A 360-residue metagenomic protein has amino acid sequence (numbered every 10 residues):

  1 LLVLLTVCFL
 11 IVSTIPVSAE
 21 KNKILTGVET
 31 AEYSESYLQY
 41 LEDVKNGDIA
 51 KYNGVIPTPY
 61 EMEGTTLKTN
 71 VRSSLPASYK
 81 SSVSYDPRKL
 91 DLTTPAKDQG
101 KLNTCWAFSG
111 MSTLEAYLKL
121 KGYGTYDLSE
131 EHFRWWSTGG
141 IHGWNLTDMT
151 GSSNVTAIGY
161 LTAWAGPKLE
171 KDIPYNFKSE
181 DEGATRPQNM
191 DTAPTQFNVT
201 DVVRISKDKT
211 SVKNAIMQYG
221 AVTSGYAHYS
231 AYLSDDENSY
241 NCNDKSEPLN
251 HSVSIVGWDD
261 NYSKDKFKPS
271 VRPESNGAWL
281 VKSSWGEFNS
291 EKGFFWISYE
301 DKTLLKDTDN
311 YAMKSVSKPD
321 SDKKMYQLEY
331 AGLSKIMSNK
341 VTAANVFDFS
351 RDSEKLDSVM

Functional and structural regions predicted by a protein language model:
L1-V17: Sec-dependent N-terminal signal peptides of Gram-positive bacterial secreted proteins and lipoproteins
V7, V12, D98, T150 (+1 more regions): Generic alpha-helix initiation/capping and coil-helix boundary signal
V7, Y79, T125, P194-F197 (+1 more regions): Short, functionally important structural connectors and interaction interfaces within domains
I15, A19-N103, A107-H132, M149-L169 (+2 more regions): Structured alpha-helical subdomains that flank or immediately precede key functional sites
I24-V28, D86-P87, A107-E115, H132-K282 (+2 more regions): Predominantly the structural core of cysteine protease catalytic domains
